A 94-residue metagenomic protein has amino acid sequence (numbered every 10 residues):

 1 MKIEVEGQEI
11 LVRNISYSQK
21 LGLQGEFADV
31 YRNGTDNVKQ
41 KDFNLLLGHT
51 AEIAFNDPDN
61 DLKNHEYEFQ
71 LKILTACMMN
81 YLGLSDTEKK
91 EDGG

Functional and structural regions predicted by a protein language model:
M1-Q8: Short acidic-hydrophobic surface loop/beta-edge motif
L11-G94: Short, surface-exposed, charged amphipathic helix/loop patches that serve as local interaction elements
